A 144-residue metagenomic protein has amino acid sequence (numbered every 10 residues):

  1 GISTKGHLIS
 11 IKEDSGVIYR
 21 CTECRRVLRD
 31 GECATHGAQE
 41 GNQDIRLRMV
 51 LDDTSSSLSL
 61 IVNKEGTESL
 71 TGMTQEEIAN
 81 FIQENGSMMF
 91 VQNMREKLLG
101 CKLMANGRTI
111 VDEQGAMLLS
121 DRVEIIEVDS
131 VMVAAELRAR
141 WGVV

Functional and structural regions predicted by a protein language model:
G1-V144: Primarily single-stranded nucleic-acid-binding OB-fold modules
